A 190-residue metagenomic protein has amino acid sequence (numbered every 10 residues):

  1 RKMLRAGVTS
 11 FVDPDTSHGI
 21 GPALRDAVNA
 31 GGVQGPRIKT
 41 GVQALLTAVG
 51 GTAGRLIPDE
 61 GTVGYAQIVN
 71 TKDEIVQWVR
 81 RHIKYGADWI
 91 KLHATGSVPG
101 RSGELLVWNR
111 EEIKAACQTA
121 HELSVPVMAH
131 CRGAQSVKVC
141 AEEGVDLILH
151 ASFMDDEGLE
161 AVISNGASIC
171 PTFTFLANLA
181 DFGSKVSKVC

Functional and structural regions predicted by a protein language model:
R1-Q34, A66-D88, Q118: Alpha-helical scaffold segments that flank or form the walls of functional sites
L4-R5, V12-D15, K39-G41, M128-A129 (+2 more regions): Active-site neighborhood of phospho(di)ester-bond hydrolases with catalytic His/Asp-centered motifs
L4-T9, G32-Q67: Metal-cofactor-binding active-site regions of metalloenzymes
V8-S10, G32-R37, A87-D88, H121-V125 (+2 more regions): Short, well-ordered coil/turn segments that N-cap beta-strands
P14-G21, A44-L45, F173-F175: Short, solvent-exposed turn/loop segments enriched in Gly/Ser/Thr/Pro and often Arg
D15-H18, V42, A94, S152: Residues that line or immediately flank small-molecule/substrate-binding pockets and catalytic motifs
A48, H93-C190: Active-site core of metal-dependent hydrolases
R55-K114: Active-site gating/metal-coordination segments in enzymes
